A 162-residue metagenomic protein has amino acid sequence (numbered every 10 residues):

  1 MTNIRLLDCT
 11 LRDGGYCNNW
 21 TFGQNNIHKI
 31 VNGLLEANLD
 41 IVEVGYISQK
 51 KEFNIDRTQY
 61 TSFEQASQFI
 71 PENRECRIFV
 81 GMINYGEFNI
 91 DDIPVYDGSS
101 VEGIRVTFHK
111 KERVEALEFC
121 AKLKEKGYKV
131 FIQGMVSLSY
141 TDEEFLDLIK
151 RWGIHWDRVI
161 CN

Functional and structural regions predicted by a protein language model:
T2-C9, N32-S48: N-terminal glycine-rich anion-binding loops that anchor highly charged ligand groups
L6-D13, D91-V106, W156-I160: Long, low-complexity, intrinsically disordered polar/charged segments
C9-H28, F79-F88, R105-K110, Q133-E144: Active-site mouth loops of central-metabolism enzymes
G23-N25, T58-E64, F145-K150: Charged helix-capping and loop-helix junction motifs
E36, A66-C76, D91-S100, L117-G127 (+1 more regions): Acidic (Asp/Glu)-rich catalytic clusters
D40-Q68, R105-R113, C161-N162: Glycine-rich, proline-tolerant flexible connector loops at the mouths of alpha/beta enzymes
E52-G81, C120-S137: Alpha-helix-loop-beta-strand connector modules within alpha/beta enzyme cores
G103-N162: Helix-rich catalytic cores of soluble enzyme domains
